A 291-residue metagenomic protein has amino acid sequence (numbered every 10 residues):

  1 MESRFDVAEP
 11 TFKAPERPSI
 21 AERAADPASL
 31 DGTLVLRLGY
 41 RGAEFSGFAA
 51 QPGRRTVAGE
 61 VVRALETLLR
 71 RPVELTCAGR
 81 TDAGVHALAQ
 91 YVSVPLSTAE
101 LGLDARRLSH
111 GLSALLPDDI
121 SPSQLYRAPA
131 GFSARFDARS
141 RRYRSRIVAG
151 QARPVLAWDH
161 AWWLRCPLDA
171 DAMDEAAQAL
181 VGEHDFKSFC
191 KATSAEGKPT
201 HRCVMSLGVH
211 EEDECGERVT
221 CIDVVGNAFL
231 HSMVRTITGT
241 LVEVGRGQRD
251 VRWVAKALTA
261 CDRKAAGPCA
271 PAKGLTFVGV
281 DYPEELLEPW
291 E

Functional and structural regions predicted by a protein language model:
E2-E291: Structured-RNA-binding interfaces characteristic of tRNA pseudouridine synthases
